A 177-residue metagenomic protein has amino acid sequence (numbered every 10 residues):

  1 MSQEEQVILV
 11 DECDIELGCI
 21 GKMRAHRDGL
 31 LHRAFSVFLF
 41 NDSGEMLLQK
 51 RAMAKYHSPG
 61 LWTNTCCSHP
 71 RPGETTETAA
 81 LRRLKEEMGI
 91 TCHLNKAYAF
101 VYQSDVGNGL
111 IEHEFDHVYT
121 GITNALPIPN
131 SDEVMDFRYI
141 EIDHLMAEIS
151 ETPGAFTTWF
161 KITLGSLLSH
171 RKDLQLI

Functional and structural regions predicted by a protein language model:
M1, W62-N64, I128-E133: Short glycine-enriched loop/turn motifs at secondary-structure junctions
M1-Q3, L176-I177: Basic/polar N-terminal segments that are highly enriched at the extreme N-terminus, encompassing both cleavable
S2-S36, D42: Acidic, metal-coordinating catalytic segment for phosphate/diphosphate chemistry, firing primarily on the Nudix
M23, P72, Y98-Q103, L110-I177: Nudix hydrolase/Nudix homology domain
R24-F35, D42-R82, E86: Conserved Nudix-box catalytic region and its N-terminal flanking loop in Nudix hydrolases and closely related
V37, C66, K96, H117-Y119: A structural signal for short, well-ordered beta-strand segments
I90-A99: A short coil-to-beta-strand element that immediately follows conserved catalytic motifs
